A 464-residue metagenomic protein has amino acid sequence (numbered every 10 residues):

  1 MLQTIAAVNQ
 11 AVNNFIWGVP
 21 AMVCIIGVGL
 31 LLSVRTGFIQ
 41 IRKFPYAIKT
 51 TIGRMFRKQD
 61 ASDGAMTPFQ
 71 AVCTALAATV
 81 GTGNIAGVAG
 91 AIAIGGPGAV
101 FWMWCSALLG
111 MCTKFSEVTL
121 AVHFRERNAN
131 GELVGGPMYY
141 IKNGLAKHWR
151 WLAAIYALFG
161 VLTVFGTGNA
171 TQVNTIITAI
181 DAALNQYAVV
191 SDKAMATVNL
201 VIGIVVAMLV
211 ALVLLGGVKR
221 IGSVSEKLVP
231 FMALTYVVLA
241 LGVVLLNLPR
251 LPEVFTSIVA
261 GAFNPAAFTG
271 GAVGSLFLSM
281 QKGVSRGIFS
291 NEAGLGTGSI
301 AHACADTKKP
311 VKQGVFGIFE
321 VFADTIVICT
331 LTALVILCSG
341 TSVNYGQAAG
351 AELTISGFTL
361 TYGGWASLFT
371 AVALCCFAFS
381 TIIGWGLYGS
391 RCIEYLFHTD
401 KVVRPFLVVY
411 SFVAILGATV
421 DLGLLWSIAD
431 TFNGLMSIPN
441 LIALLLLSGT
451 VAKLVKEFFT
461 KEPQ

Functional and structural regions predicted by a protein language model:
M1-T82, I92-A99, G110, S411 (+2 more regions): N-terminal alpha-helical transmembrane segments of multi-pass membrane transport and channel/translocase proteins
T4-I5, R35-Q40, G83-V88, G166-I176 (+6 more regions): Transmembrane helix-loop junctions in multi-pass membrane proteins
C24-L31, T36-I48, V173-I180, V198-N247 (+5 more regions): Membrane-interface loop-to-helix entry segments
L31-S33, S106-G131, M138, K142-N174 (+3 more regions): Helix-loop-helix module between adjacent transmembrane segments
F38-M66, G90-V100, W104, C112-K147 (+4 more regions): Flexible loop linkers connecting adjacent transmembrane helices in multi-pass alpha-helical membrane transporters
K58-A65, G96-C105, N143-I155, A188-T197 (+2 more regions): Membrane-interface alpha-helices at helix entry/exit sites of multi-pass transporters
Q59-I94, L120-N143, I155-V161, V273-F322: Alpha-helical membrane segments and immediately flanking helix-loop junctions that form or couple to the substrate/ion
E117-R125, A129, L241-S257, F268-G271 (+3 more regions): Extracellular/periplasmic helix-exit of transmembrane alpha-helices
